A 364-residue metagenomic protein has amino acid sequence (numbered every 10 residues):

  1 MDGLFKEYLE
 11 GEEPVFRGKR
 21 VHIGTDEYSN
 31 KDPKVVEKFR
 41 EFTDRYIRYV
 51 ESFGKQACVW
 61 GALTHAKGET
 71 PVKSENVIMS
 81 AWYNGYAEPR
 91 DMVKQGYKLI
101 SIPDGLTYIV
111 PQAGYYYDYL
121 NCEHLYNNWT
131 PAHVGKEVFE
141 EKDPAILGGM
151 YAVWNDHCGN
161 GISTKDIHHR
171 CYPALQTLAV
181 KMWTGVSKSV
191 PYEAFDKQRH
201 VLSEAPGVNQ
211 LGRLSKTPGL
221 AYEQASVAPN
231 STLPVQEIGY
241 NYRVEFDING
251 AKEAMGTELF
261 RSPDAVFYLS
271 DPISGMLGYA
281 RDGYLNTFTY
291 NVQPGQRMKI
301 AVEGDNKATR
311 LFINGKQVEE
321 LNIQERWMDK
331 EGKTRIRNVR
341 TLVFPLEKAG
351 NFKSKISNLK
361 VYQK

Functional and structural regions predicted by a protein language model:
M1-N76, W82-G96: Active-site neighborhood of glycoside hydrolase catalytic domains
T70-V77, N84-Q224: Flexible, acidic glycine-rich loops studded with aromatic residues
G219-L277, V361-K364: Extracellular glycan-recognition modules
S231-V235, N286-V292, E331-K333, L346: Beta-strand-rich interaction surfaces with strong enrichment in secreted/lumenal proteins
V244-F246, Q296-I313: Short tryptophan-centered beta-strand motifs in secreted/extracellular beta-sheet-rich domains of glycan-recognition
L277-K299: Short, aromatic/His-centered strand-loop micro-motif at the edge of beta-sheets
D282, F312-K316: Short strand-turn-strand beta-turns centered on an Asx-Gly dipeptide
E320-N358: Flexible glycan-contacting loops in extracellular carbohydrate-active proteins
